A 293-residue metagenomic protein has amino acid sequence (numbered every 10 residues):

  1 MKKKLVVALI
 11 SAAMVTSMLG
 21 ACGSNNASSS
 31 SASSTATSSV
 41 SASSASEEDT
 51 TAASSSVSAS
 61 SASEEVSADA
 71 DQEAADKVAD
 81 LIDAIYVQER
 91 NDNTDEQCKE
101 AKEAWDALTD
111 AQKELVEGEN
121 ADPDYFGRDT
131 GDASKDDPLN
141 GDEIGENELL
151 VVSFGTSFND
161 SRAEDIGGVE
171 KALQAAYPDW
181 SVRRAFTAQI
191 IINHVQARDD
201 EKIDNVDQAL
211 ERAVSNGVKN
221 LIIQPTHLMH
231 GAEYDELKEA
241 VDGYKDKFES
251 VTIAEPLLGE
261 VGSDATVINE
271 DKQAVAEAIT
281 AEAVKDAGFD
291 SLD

Functional and structural regions predicted by a protein language model:
M1-G20: Sec-dependent bacterial lipoprotein signal peptides
L19-A32: Bacterial lipoprotein signal-peptidase II cleavage site
S30-E64: Extracellular mucin-like PTS domains
A42, S54, A68-D71, A75 (+4 more regions): Acidic/polar, low-complexity intrinsically disordered N-terminal segments immediately downstream of a Sec signal
V66-D129: Beta-rich interaction/scaffold domains
N120, D124-D293: Active-site-proximal alpha-helix that buttresses catalytic centers in soluble enzyme cores
